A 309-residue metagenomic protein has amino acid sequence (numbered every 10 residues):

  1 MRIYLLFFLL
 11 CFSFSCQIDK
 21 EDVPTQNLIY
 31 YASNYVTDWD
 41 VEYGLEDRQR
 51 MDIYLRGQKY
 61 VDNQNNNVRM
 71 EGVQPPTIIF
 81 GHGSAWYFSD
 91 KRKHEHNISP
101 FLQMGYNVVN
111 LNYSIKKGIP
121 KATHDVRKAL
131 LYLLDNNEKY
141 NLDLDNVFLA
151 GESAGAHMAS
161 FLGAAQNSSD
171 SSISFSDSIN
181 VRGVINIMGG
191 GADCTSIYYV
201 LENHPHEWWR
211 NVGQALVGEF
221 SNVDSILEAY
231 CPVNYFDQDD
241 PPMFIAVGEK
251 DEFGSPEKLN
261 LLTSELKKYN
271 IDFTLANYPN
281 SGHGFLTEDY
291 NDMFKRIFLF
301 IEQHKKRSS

Functional and structural regions predicted by a protein language model:
M1-F7: Sec-dependent signal peptide recognition, specifically the positively charged N-region followed immediately by
S13-S15: C-terminal motif of bacterial Sec signal peptides marking the signal peptidase cleavage site
Q17-S309: Alpha/beta-hydrolase superfamily serine-hydrolase fold, recognizing
